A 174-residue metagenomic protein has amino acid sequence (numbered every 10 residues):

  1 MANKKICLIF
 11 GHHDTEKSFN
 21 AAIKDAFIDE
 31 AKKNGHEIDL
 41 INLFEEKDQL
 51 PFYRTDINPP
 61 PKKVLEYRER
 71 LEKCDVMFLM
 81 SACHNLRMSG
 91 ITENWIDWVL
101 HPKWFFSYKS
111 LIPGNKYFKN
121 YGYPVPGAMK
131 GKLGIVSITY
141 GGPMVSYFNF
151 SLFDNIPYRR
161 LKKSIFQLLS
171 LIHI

Functional and structural regions predicted by a protein language model:
M1-L111: N-terminal beta1-alpha1-beta2 submodule of the flavodoxin-like/Rossmannoid cofactor-binding fold
F19-A31, I156-L169: Short, solvent-exposed amphipathic alpha-helices that sit in or adjacent to ligand/effector-binding or catalytic
S110-L168: Short, glycine-/small-residue-rich phosphate/pyrophosphate-handling segment
I172-I174: Conserved small/polar residues in nucleotide/adenosyl-binding loops
